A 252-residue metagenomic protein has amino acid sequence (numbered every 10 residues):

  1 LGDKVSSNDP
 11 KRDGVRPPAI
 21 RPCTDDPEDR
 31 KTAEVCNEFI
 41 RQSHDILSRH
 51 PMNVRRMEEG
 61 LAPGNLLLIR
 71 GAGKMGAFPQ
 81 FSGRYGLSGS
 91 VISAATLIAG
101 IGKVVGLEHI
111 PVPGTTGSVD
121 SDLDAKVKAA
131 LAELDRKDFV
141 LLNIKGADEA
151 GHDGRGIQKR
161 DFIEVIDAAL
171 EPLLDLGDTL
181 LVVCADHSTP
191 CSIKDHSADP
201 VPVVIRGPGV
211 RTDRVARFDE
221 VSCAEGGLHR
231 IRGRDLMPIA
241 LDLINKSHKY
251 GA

Functional and structural regions predicted by a protein language model:
L1-A252: Feature captures the catalytic ectodomains and active-site-proximal regions of enzymes that hydrolyze or transfer
